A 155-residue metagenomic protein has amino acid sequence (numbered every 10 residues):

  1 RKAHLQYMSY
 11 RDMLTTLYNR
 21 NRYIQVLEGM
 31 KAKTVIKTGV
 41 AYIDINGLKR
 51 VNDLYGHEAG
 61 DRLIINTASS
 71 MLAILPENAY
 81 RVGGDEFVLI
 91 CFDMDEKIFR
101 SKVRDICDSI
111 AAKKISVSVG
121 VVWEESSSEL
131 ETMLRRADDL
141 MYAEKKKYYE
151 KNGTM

Functional and structural regions predicted by a protein language model:
Q6, Y10, N19-G39, N46-A73 (+5 more regions): Conserved long alpha-helical elements within nucleotide-processing catalytic cores of c-di-GMP signaling and class III
A73-N78, S101-S116: Short catalytic/binding micro-motifs of nucleotide second-messenger systems
L89-M94, W123-E125: Short beta-strand-to-loop capping motifs
R100-D108, V122-M155: Catalytic-core segments of nucleotide cyclases and related cyclic-nucleotide turnover enzymes
